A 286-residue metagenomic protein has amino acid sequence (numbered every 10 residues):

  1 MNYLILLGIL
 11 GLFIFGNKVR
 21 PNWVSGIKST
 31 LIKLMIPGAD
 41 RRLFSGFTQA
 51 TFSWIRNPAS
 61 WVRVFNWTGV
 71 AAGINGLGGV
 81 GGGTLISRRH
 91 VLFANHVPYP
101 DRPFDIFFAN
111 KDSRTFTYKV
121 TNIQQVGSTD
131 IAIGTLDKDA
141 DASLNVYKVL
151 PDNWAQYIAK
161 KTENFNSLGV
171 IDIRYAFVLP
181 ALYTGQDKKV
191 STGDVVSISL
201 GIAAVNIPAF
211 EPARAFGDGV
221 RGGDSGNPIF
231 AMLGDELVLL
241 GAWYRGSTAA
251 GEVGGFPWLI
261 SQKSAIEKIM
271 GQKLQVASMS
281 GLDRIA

Functional and structural regions predicted by a protein language model:
M1-F15: Single-pass alpha-helical membrane anchors
G16-A71, N75, N153, Y157-Y175 (+1 more regions): Glycine-rich short-loop/terminal segments
G16-T51, L85-V97, T192-R214, D218-A286: C-terminal subregion of chymotrypsin/trypsin-like serine protease catalytic domains
G46-D112, T117-N122, S225, R245-P257: Catalytic histidine site
F65, A71-I74, G134-L136, F210 (+1 more regions): Short beta-strand element of the conserved SAM-dependent methyltransferase core
S87-A94, A132-D137, G169-P180, P228-F230: Residues within well-ordered beta-strands of beta-sheet-rich folds
Y99-E163, L168, T184-T192: Conserved catalytic-core segment of clan PA serine endopeptidases
D172-Y183, L237-Y244: Catalytic Cys-His active-site segments of thiol-dependent hydrolases/isopeptidases
